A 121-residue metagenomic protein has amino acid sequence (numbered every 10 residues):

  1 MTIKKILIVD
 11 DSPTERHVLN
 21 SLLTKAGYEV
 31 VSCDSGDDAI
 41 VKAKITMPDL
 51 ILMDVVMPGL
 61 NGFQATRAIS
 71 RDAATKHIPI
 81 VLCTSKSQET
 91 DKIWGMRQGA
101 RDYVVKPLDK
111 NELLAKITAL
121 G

Functional and structural regions predicted by a protein language model:
H17-K25: Charged docking surfaces used in two-component/phosphorelay signaling
G27-D34, K42: Short hydrophobic/Thr-rich beta-strand motif most characteristic of the beta2 strand and flanking loop of CheY-like
T46-L52: Active-site beta3 strand of CheY-like receiver
M57: Receiver (REC) domain active-site loop signature in two-component systems and cognate sites in sensor histidine kinases
P107-T118: C-terminal output helix
